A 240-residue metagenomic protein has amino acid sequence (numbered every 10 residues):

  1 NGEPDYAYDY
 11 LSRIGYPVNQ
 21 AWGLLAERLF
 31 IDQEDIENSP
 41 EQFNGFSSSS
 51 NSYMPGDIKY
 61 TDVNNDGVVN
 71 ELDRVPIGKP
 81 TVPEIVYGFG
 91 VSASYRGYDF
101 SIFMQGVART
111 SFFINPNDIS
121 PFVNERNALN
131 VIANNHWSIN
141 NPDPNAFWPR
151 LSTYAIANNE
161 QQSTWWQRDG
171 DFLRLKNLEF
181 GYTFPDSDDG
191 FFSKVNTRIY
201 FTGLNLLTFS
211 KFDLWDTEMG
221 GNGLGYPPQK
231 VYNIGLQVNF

Functional and structural regions predicted by a protein language model:
N1-K79: Conserved small-residue
D5-I36, L129, N141-N145, L206-F240: C-terminal beta-signal and terminal closure region of outer-membrane beta-barrel proteins
I14, Q20, I31-Q33, S52-P55 (+2 more regions): Extracytoplasmic gating/loop element in the C-terminal half of outer-membrane beta-barrel translocons and assembly
I85, R96-Y98, D171, S193-T197 (+1 more regions): Outer-envelope beta-barrel architecture signal
G88-G90, N177-G181, N233-G235: Membrane-embedded beta-strand positions in outer-membrane beta-barrel channels/transporters
S94, Q105-V107, T202-L206, N239: Outer-membrane beta-barrel pore domains and translocons
G97-S101, S187-D188: Repeated loop/turn-to-beta-strand initiation elements of outer-membrane beta-barrel proteins
I102, I199-F201, L236: Membrane-embedded beta-strand positions of outer-membrane beta-barrel proteins
